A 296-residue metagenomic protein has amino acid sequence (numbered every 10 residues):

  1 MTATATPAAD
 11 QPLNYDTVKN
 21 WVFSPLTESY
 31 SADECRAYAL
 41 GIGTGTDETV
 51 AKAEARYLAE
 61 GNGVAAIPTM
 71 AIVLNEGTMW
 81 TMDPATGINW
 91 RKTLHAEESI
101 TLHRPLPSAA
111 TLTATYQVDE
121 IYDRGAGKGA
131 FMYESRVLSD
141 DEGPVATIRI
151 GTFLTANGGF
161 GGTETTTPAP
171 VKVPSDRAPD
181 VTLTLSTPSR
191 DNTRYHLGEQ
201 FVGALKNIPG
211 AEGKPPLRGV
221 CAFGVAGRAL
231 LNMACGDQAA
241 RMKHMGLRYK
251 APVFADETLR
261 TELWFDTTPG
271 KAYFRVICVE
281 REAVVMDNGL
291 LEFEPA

Functional and structural regions predicted by a protein language model:
T2-F23, T93-T182, V253-A255, E262-A296: HotDog/MaoC-like acyl-thioester-processing domains
T2-H95, G159-T165, K172-M233, D237: Hot-dog-fold acyl-thioester-processing enzymes
C35, A39-G45, A71, A114 (+7 more regions): Small-side-chain structural scaffolding
Q200-V285: Catalytic-pocket segment enriched in acidic/His residues
